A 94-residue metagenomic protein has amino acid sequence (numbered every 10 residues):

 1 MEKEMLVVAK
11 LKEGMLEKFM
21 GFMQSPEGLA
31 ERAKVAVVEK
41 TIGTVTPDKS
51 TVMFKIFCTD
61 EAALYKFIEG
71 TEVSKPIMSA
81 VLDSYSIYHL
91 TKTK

Functional and structural regions predicted by a protein language model:
M1-V73, D83-K94: Short S/T/G/P-rich N-terminal loop/turn motif that feeds into the first structured element of a domain
P76-M78: Short, exposed beta-strand-loop hairpins at the edges of beta-sheets in extracellular/periplasmic proteins
